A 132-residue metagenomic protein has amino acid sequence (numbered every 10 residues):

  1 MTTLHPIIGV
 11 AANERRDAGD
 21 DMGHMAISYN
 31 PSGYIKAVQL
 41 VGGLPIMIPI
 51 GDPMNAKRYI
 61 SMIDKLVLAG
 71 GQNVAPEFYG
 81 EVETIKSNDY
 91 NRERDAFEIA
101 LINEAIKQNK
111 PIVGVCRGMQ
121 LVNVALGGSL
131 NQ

Functional and structural regions predicted by a protein language model:
M1-V115, N123-L126, N131: N-terminal beta1-alpha1 cap of cysteine-dependent amidohydrolase-like domains
M119: Catalytic nucleophile loop
